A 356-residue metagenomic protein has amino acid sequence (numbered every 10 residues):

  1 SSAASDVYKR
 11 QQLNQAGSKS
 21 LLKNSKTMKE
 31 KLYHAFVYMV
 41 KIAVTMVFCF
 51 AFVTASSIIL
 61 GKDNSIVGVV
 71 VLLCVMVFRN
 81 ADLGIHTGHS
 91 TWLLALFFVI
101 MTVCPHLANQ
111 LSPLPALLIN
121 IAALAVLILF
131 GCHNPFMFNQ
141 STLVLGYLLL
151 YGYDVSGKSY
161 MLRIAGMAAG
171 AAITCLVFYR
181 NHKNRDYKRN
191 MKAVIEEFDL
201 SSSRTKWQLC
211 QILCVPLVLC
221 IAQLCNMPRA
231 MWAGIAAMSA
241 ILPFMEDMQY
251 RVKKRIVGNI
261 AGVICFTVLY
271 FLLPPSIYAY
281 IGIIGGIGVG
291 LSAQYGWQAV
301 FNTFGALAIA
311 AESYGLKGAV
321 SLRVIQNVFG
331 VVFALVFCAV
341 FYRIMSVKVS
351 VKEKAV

Functional and structural regions predicted by a protein language model:
S1-Y8: Short, small-residue-biased leader/transition segments that mark boundaries at the very start of proteins
L13-F304, A308-V356: Alpha-helical transmembrane segments and their membrane-interface boundaries that form or gate the permeation pathway
